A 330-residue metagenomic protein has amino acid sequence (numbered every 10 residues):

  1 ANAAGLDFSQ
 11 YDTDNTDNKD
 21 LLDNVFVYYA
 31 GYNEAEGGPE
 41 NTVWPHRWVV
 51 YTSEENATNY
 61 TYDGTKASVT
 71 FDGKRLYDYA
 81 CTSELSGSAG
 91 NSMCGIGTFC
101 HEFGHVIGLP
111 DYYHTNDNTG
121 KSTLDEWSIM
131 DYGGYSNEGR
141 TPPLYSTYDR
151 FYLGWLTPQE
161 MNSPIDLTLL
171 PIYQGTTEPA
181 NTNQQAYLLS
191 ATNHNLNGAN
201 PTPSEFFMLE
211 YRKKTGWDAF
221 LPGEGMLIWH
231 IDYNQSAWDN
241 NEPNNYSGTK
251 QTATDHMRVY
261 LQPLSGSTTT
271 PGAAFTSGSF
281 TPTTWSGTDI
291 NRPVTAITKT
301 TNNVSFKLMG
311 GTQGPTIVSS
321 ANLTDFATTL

Functional and structural regions predicted by a protein language model:
A1-T123, W127, D131-D149, W155-Q159 (+4 more regions): Active-site-proximal segment of zinc-dependent metalloprotease catalytic domains
G37-A89, L156-S319: Non-catalytic C-terminal accessory/binding modules of secreted extracellular proteins
D131, E210, T324: Residue-level detector of conserved, well-ordered beta-strand and adjacent loop positions that form binding/recognition
S319-T329: Short, solvent-exposed loop/edge segments of extracellular or virion-exposed proteins
